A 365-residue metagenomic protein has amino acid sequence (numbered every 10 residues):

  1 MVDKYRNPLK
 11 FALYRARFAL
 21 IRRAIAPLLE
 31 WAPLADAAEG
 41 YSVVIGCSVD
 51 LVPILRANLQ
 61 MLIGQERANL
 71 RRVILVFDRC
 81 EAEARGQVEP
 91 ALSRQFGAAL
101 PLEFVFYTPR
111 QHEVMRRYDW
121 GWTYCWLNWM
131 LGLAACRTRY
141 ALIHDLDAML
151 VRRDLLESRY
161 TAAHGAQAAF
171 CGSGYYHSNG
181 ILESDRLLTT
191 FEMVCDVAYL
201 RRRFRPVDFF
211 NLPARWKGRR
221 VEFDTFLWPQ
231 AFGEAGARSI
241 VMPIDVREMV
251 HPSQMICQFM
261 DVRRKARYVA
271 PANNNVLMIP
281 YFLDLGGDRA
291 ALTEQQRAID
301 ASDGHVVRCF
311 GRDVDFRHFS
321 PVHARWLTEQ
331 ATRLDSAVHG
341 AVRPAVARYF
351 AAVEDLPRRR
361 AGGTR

Functional and structural regions predicted by a protein language model:
S42-L51, Q65, V76-D78: A conserved hydrophobic helix/loop-capping motif in glycosyltransferases and polysaccharide synthases
L51-Q65, Q87: Short, well-formed alpha-helical segments that are part of the catalytic scaffolds of diverse glycosyltransferases
L59, T138, R152-A162, R205-P206: Short alpha-helix within the catalytic core of nucleotide-sugar-dependent glycosyltransferases
A84-A135: Active-site-proximal specificity loops/subdomain of glycosyltransferases
A141: Short aromatic/hydrophobic "clamp" motif used to bind/position activated sugar donors
D145-M149: The conserved acidic donor/metal-binding loop of glycosyltransferases
R153-N179: Conserved donor-nucleotide/metal-binding helix-loop-beta segment in metal-dependent transferases, i.e., the alpha-helix
E192-A298, G304-H305, G311: Catalytic core and acceptor-binding pocket of nucleotide-sugar-dependent glycosyltransferases
